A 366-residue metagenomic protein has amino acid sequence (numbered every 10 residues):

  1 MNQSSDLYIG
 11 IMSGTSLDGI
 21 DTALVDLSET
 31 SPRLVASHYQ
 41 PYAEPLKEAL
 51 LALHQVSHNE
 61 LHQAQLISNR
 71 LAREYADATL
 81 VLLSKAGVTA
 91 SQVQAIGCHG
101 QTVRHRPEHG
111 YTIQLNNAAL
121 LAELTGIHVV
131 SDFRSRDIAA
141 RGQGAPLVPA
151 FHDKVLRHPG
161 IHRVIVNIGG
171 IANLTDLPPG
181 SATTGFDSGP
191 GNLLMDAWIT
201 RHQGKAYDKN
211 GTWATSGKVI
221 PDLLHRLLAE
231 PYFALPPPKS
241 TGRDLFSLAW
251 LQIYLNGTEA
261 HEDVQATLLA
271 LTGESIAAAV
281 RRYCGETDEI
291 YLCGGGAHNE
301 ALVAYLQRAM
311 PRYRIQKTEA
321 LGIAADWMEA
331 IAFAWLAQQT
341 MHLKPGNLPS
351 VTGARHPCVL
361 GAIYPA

Functional and structural regions predicted by a protein language model:
N2-Q40, H162-P179: Gly/Thr-rich phosphate-binding beta-strand-loop-beta motif of the actin/hexokinase/Hsp70
S4-L7, P107-T112, A119, E123 (+2 more regions): Phosphate-binding/catalytic loop of phosphoryl-transfer enzymes
S4-S5, G19-A43, T184-A277, L343 (+1 more regions): Conserved ATP-utilizing enzyme core subdomain
S13, L17, R141, A270 (+1 more regions): Glycine-rich phosphate-binding/hydrolytic loop that grips phosphoryl groups
H58-A118: Short beta-strand-loop/turn "lid" adjacent to the catalytic site in phosphate-handling enzymes
E74-L82, E262-E286: Phosphate/ATP-binding catalytic cores across multiple sugar-kinase/actin-like superfamilies, primarily ASKHA
V103, T287-A309: Glycine-rich phosphate-binding loops at beta-strand->alpha-helix junctions
